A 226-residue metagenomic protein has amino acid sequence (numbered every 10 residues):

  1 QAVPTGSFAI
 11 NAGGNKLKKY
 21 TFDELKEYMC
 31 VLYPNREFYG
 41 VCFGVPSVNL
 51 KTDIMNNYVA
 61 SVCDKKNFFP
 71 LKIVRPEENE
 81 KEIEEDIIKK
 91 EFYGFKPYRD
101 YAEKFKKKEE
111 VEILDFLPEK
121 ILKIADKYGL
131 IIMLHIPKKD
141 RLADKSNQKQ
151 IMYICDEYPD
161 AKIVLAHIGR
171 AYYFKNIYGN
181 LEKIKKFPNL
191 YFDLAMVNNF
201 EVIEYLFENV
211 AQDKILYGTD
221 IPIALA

Functional and structural regions predicted by a protein language model:
Q1, G40-F43, F69-K72, Y93-P97 (+4 more regions): Hydrophobic faces of well-ordered beta-strands that scaffold small-molecule active sites in alpha/beta enzyme cores
Q1-V45, L50-K51, N57: An N-terminally biased module of ancient metal coordination in phosphate/nucleic-acid-related enzymes
A2-V3, S47-K51, E77-N79, A102-K104 (+4 more regions): Active-site environment of divalent metal-dependent phosphoester hydrolases
V3-L17, K104-E112, R141-K145, Y172-K175: Short, flexible/disordered intra-domain loops and linkers
Y39, S47-D140: Active-site gating/metal-coordination segments in enzymes
T52-A60, E80-I88, R141-Y158, R170-I184 (+1 more regions): Distinct, well-ordered alpha-helical segments
K89-G94, K127-I131, E157-K162, K183-Y191 (+1 more regions): Glycine-enriched alpha-helix->loop->beta-strand junction motifs that scaffold or abut catalytic
A166-A226: H/E-rich (His + Asp/Glu) clusters that bind or coordinate divalent metals
